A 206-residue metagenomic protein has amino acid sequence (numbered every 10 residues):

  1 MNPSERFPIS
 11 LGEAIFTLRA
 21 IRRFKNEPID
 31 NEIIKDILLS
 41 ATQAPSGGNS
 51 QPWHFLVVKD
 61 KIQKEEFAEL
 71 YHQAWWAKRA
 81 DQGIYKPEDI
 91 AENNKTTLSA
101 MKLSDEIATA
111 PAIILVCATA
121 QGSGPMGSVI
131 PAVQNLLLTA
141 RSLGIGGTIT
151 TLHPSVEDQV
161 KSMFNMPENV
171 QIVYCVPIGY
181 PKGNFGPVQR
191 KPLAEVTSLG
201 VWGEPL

Functional and structural regions predicted by a protein language model:
N2-F7, T97, Y174-L206: C-terminal helix-cap and adjacent tail motif
S10-E27: Generic N-terminal amphipathic, Lys/Arg-enriched alpha-helix
F24, G122-M126, F185: A generic structural signal for short coil/turn motifs at secondary-structure boundaries
I34-L39: Short amphipathic alpha-helical segments
A41-T42, A112-M163: Small-aliphatic-rich amphipathic alpha-helix that forms the alpha element of a beta-alpha
Q43-N49: Glycine-rich phosphate/pyrophosphate-binding beta-alpha loops
Q51, V57-G127: Glycine/small-residue-rich phosphate/adenosyl-binding loop
W75-I84, F164-Q189: A glycine-rich helix N-cap at a beta->alpha junction
